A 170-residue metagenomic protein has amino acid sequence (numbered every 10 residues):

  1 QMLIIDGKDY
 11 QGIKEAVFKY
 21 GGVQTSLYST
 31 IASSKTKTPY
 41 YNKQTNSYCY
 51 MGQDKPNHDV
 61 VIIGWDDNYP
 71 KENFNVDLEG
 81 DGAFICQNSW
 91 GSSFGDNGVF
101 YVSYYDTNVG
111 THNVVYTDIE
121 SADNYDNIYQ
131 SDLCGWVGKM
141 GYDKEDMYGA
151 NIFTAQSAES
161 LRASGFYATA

Functional and structural regions predicted by a protein language model:
Q1: Surface-exposed loop and adjacent secondary-structure segments within mature catalytic domains
I5-F84: Active-site-adjacent substructure of cysteine-protease-like catalytic cores
V17, D54, L78, F94 (+3 more regions): A generic structural signal for short, solvent-exposed coil/turn residues that cap or connect secondary-structure
K19-G21, P56-V61, G80-G82, D96-G98 (+3 more regions): Residues that flank catalytic or metal-binding motifs in active/ligand-binding sites
Y20, Q24, L78, Y101 (+1 more regions): Structured alpha-helical subdomains that flank or immediately precede key functional sites
S29, D66, W90, Y167-A168: Short beta-strand segments enriched in hydrophobic/aromatic residues within well-folded beta-rich domains
P70-Y105: Short solvent-exposed strand/turn elements
T107-A170: Beta-sheet-rich sandwich/jelly-roll-like modules and their strand-loop junctions
